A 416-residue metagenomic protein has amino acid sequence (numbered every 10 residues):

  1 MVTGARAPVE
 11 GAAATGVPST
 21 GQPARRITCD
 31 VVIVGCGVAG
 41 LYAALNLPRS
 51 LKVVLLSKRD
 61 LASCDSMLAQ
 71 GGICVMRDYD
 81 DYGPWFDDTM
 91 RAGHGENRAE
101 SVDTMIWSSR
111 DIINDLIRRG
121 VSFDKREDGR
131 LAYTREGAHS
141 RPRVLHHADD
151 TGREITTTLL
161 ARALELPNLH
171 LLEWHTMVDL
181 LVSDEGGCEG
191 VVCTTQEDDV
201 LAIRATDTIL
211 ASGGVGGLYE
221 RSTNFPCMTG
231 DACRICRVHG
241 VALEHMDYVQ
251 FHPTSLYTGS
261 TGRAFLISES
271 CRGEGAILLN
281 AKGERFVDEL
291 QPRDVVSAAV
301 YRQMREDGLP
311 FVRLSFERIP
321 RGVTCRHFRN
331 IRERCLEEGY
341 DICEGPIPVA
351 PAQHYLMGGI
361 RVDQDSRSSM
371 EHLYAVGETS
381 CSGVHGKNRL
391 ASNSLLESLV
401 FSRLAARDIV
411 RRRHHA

Functional and structural regions predicted by a protein language model:
M1-V31, P48-S50: Extreme N-terminal leader/targeting segments of oxidoreductases
R26-C29, D198-D207, S369-H372: Core beta-strand elements of the Rossmann-like FAD/NAD(P) dinucleotide-binding domain in flavoenzyme oxidoreductases
V31-L55: N-terminal Rossmann-like FAD-binding beta1-loop-alpha1 element of flavoenzymes
P48-I73: Glycine-rich FAD pyrophosphate-binding loop
L61, I235, V241-I347, D408 (+1 more regions): An anion/pyrophosphate-binding glycine-rich loop and adjacent beta-alpha core in soluble alpha-beta enzymes
C74-M105: Glycine-rich active-site loop/strand segments that organize a redox cofactor
I117-D199, A211, S255-T258, L278: Conserved redox-cofactor binding core of oxidoreductases
D207-T261, F265, N393-L404: Glycine-rich loop(s) and the adjacent beta-strand/alpha-helix scaffold that form part
